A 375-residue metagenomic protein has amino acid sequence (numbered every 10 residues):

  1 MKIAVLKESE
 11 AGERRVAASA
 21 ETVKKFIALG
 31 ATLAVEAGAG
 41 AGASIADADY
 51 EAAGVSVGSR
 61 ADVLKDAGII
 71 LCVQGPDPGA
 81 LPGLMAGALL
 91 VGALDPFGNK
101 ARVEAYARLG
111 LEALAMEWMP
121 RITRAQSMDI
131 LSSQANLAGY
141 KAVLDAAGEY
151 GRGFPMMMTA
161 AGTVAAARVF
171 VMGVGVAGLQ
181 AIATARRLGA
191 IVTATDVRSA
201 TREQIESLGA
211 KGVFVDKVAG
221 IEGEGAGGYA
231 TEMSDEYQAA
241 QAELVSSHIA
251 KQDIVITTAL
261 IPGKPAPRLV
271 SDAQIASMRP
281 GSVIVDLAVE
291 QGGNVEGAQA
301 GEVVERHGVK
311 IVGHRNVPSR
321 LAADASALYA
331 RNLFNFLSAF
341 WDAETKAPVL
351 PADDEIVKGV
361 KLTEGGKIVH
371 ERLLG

Functional and structural regions predicted by a protein language model:
K2, E8, P78-R168: Glycine/serine-rich phosphate-binding loop and adjoining beta1-alpha1 elements at the start of nucleotide-handling
K2-A105, L109: An N-terminal-biased, well-structured beta-alpha scaffold segment characteristic of Rossmann-like dinucleotide-binding
L6-I45, P155-H248: Glycine-rich phosphate/diphosphate-binding loop of Rossmann-like nucleotide-binding domains
V23, D47, L81, V103 (+4 more regions): Generic hydrophobic/aromatic pocket-lining and core-packing "Φ" positions
G54-G68, G75-P76, G223-V255, A259-A273 (+2 more regions): A structured beta-alpha segment of the ubiquitous adenosine-cofactor-binding alpha/beta core
L84-E117, I254-V312: ADP-ribose/adenylate-binding Rossmann-like module
E117, T123-A160, A166, V289 (+1 more regions): Adenosine-phosphate binding glycine-rich loop
